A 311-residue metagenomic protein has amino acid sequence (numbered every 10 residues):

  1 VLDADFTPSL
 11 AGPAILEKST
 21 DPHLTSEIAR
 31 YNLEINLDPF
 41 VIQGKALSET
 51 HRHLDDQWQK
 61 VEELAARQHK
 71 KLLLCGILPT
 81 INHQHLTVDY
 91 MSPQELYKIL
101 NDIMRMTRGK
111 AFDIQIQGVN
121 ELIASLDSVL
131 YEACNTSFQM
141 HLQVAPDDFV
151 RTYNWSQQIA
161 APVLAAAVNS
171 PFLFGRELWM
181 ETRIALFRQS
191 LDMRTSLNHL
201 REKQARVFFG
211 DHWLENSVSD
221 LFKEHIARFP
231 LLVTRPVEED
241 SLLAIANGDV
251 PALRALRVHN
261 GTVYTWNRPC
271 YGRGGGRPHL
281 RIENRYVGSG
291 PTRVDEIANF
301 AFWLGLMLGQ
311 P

Functional and structural regions predicted by a protein language model:
V1-P311: Phosphate/nucleotide-binding catalytic core
